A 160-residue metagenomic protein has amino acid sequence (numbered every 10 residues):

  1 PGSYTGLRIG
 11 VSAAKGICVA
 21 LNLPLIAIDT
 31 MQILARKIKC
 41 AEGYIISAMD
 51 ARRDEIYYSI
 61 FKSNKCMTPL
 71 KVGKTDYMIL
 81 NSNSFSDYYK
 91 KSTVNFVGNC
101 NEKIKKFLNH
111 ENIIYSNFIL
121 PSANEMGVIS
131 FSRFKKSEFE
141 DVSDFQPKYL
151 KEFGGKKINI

Functional and structural regions predicted by a protein language model:
P1-T30: DPxDG-like acidic metal-binding loop motif
G2, I17, F96, G127 (+1 more regions): A residue-level signal for conserved active-site and pocket-lining positions in enzyme catalytic cores
G10-A13, N81, S122-M126: Catalytic-loop motifs flanking and including active-site residues across diverse enzymes
V19, R36, V128-S132: Short glycine/serine- and small hydrophobic-enriched flexible loop segments
P24-L120, Y149, G154-G155, N159: Surface "functional belts" at beta-alpha junctions
S116-I160: Acyltransferase
